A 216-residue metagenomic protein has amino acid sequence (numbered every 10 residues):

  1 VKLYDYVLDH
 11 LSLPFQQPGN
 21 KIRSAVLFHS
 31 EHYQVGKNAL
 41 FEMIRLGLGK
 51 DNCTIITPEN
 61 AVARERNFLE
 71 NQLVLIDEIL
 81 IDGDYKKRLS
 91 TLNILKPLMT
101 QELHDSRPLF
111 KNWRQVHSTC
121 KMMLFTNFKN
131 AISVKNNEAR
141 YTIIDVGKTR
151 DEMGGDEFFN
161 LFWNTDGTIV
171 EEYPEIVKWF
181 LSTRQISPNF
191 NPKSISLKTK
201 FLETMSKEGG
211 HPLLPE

Functional and structural regions predicted by a protein language model:
V1-I79, V177, L181: P-loop NTPase catalytic core of nucleic-acid-dependent motor ATPases
H32-Y33, P188-E216: DNA transaction DNA-binding modules
G49, L89-R114: Conserved catalytic/switch belt of AAA+ P-loop NTPases
A63-L69, R107-F125: AAA+/SF3 P-loop NTPase mechanochemical coupling elements
E70-Q72, S118-K121, N136-Y141: Short glycine-/polar-rich loops that comprise or flank the Walker A/P-loop and associated switch/sensor motifs
Q72-M99, A131-E138: Conserved AAA+/SF3 P-loop NTPase catalytic/coupling segment centered on the Walker-B
I132-E152: A short helix-turn-beta junction within AAA+ P-loop NTPase domains corresponding to the substrate/partner-engaging
R150-T168: Conserved phosphate-binding loops in nucleotide/dinucleotide-binding enzymes
